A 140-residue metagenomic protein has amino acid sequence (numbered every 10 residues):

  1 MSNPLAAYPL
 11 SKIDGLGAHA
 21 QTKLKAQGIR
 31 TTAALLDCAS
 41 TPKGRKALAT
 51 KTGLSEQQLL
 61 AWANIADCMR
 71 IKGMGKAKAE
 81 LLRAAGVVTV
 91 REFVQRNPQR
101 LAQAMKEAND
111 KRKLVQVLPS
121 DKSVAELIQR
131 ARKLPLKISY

Functional and structural regions predicted by a protein language model:
M1-Y140: C-terminal extensions
